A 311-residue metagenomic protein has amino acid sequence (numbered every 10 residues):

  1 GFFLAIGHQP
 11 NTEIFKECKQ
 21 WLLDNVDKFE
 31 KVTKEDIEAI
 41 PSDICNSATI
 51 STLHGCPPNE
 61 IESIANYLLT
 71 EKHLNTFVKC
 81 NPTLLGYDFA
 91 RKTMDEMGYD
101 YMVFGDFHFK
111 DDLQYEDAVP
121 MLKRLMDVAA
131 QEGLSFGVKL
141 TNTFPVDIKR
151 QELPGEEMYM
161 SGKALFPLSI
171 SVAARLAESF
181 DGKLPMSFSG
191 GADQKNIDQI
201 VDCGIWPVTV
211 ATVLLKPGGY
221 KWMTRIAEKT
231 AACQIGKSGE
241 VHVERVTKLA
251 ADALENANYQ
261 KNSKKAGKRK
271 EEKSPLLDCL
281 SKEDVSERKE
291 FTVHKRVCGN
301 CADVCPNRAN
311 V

Functional and structural regions predicted by a protein language model:
G1-G7, N11-F15, K19-W21, C45-I50 (+5 more regions): Structural preference for beta-strand elements that scaffold enzyme active sites
G1-L53, G236, A253-K273, E283-R288: Long, compositionally biased, glycine/small-hydrophobic-enriched stretches that function as flexible linkers, tethers
P10, C80-G86, N142-V146, G190-N196 (+2 more regions): Active-site-proximal loop/turn and secondary-structure-junction residues that shape catalytic pockets, frequently
S47-P58, D111-Q114, K183-G191: Active-site mouth loops of central-metabolism enzymes
S63-N66, E178, A192-V210: Catalytic cores of alpha/beta
C80-P82, Q199-K229, R269: Glycine-rich phosphate-binding active-site loops on the catalytic face of alpha/beta enzymes
P82, G86-G182, P217-A231: Glycine/Thr-rich beta-alpha phosphate-binding loop at enzyme active sites
K221, R225, A231-V311: Ferredoxin-type iron-sulfur electron-transfer modules and their immediate structural context
